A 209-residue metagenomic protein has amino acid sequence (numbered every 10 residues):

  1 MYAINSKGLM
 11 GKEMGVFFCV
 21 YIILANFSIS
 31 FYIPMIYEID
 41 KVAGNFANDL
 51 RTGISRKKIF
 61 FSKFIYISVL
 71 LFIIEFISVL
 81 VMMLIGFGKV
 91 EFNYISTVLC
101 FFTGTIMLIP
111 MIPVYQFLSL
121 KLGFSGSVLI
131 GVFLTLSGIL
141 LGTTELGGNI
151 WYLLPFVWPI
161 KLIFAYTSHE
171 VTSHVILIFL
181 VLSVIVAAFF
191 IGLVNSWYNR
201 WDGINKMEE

Functional and structural regions predicted by a protein language model:
L9-G11, L134-N205: Terminal transmembrane helical anchor/hairpin motif
G11-F18, I39-R51, F76-I77, L120-S137: Hydrophobic alpha-helical transmembrane segments
K12, V81-F101: Membrane-interfacial helix-loop-helix connectors in multipass membrane proteins
V16-I39: Long, hydrophobic alpha-helical segments
P34-S68: Helix-loop-helix units of permease transmembrane domains in multi-pass membrane transporters, especially ABC
S62-V90: Hydrophobic alpha-helical transmembrane segments that constitute the membrane-spanning cores of multi-pass membrane
T97-F124, L182-L193: Hydrophobic alpha-helical transmembrane segments of polytopic membrane proteins
